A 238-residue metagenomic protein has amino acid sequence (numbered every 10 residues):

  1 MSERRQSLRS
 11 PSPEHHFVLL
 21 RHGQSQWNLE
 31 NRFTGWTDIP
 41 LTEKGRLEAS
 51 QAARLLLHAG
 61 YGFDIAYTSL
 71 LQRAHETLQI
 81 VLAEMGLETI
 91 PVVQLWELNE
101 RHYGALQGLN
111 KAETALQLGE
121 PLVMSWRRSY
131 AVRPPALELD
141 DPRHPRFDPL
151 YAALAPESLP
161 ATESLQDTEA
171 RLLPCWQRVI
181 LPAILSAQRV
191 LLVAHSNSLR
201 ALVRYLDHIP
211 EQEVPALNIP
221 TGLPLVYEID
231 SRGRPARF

Functional and structural regions predicted by a protein language model:
S2-S12, A52-P142, A153, R204-E228 (+1 more regions): Phosphate-coordination/substrate-recognition cap region in phosphate-metabolizing enzymes
H16-L20, Y67, V93, Q188-L202: Beta-strand elements within well-structured catalytic alpha/beta cores of enzymes that handle phosphate/sulfate esters
S25-D38: Glycine-rich N-terminal loop/short-helix segment of MobA-like nucleotidyltransferase
T42, R46, Y67, L71 (+2 more regions): Amphipathic, non-transmembrane alpha-helical scaffold segments
G45-Y61, P174-L181: ANL superfamily AMP-binding
A74, L172, L199: Hydrophobic (often cysteine-bearing) scaffold residues that line and stabilize catalytic clefts of nucleotide/cofactor
L150-L185: A mid-sequence, solvent-exposed acidic-amphipathic segment
